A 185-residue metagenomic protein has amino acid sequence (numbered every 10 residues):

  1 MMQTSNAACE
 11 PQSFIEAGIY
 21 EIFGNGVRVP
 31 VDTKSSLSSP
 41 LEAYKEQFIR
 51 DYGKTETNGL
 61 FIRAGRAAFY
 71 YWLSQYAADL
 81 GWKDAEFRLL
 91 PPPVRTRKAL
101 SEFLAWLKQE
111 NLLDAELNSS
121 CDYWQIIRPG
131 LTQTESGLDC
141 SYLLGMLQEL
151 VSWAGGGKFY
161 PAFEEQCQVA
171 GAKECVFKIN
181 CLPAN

Functional and structural regions predicted by a protein language model:
M1-Y123, G130-S141, Q168-E174, P183-N185: N-terminal accessory segment detector
S101, Q148, F163: Residue-level detector of functional hotspots within protein domains
S141-K158: Active-site helix/loop of acyl-thioester processing domains in fatty-acid/polyketide metabolism, spanning hotdog-fold
G157-Q168: Low-complexity, intrinsically disordered Gly/Pro/Thr-rich segments
K178-N180: Short, well-ordered beta-strand micro-motif
